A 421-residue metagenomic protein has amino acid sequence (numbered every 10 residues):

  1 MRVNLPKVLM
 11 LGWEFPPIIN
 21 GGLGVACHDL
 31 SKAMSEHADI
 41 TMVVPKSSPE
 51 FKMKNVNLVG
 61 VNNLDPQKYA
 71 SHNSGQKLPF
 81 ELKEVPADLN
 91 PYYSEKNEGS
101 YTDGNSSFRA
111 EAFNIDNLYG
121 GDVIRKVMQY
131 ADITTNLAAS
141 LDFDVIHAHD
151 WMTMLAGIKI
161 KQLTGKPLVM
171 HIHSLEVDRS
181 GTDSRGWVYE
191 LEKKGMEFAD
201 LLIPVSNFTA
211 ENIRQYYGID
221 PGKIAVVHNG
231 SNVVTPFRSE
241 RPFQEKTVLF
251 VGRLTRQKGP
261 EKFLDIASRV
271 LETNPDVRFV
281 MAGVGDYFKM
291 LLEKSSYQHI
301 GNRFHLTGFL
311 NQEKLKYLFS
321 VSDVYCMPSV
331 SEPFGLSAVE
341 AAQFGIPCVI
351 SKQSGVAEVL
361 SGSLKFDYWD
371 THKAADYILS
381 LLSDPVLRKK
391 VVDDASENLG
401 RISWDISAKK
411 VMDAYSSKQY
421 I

Functional and structural regions predicted by a protein language model:
V3-P6, T41-A138: A conserved catalytic-core segment of Leloir-type glycosyltransferases
I203, P242-A267, V280: Conserved donor-binding/catalytic core segment of Leloir-type glycosyltransferases
F208, G230: Carbohydrate-associated surface elements
L292-L310: Nucleotide-activated donor-binding/catalytic signature segment of Leloir-type glycosyltransferases, i.e., the conserved
F309-L310, Y317-S322: Short alpha-helical donor nucleotide-sugar binding micro-motif in glycosyltransferases
V330: Aromatic "clamp/platform" in nucleotide-sugar-dependent glycosyltransferases that forms part of the donor/acceptor
P347-I350: Short hydrophobic beta-strand element within catalytic cores of glycosyltransferases and related nucleotide-activated
S363-H372, S380-P385: Conserved acidic donor-binding segment of nucleotide-sugar-dependent glycosyltransferases
